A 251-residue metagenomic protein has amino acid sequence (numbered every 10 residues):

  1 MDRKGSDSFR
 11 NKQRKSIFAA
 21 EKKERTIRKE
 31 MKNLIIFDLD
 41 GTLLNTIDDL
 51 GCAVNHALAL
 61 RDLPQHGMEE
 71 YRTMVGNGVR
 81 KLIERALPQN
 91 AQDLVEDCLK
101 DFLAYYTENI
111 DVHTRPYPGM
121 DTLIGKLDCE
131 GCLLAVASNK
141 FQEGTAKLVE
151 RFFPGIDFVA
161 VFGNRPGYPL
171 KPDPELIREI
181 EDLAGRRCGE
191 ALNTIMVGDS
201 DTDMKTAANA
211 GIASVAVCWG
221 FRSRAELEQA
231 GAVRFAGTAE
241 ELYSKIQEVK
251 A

Functional and structural regions predicted by a protein language model:
N11-F37, A251: Non-catalytic pre-domain segments flanking phosphatase-related domains
R28-T73: Active-site neighborhood of HAD-like aspartate-dependent phosphohydrolases
A57-L58, G78-Q92, L148, I180-L183: Helix-loop "lid/cap" segments that line or gate small-molecule binding pockets
E84-G125, E130: Metal-dependent phosphoesterase signature
V112-R115, F141-V197, D201-A210, R224-E226: Substrate-recognition "cap/lid" segment bordering the active-site pocket of phosphatases
M120-V149: Substrate-recognition element of Asp-dependent hydrolases with the DxDx(T/V) motif
R234-T238: Short acidic-hydrophobic, aromatic-tinged amphipathic segments that line or gate anion-handling sites
